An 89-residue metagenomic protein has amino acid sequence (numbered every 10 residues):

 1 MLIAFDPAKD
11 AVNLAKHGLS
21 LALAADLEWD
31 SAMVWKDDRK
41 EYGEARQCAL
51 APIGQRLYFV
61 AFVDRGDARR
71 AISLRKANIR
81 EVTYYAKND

Functional and structural regions predicted by a protein language model:
M1-D89: Ribonuclease/tRNase effector modules and their secretory precursors
